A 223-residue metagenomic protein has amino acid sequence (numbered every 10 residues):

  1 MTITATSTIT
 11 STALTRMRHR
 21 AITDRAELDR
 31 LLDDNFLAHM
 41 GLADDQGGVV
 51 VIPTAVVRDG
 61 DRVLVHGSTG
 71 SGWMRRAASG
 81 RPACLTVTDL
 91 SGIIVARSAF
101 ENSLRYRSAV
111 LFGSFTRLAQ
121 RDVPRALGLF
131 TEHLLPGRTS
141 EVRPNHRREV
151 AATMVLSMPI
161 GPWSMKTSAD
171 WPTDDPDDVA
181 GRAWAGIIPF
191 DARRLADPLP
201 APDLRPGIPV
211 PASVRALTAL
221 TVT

Functional and structural regions predicted by a protein language model:
T2-I9, D122-T223: C-terminal edge-of-domain segments
T10-L64: An N-terminal domain-cap segment
F36, I52, D61, S79-A83 (+3 more regions): A generic structural signal for short beta-strands and their flanking turns/coil linkers
L42-D45, W73, A96-F100, V142-N145: Catalytic micro-motifs at enzyme active sites that drive phosphoryl/nucleotidyl and oxygen chemistry
G48, V56-L64, T69-G72, D89-I93 (+1 more regions): Short, charged/polar surface micro-motifs in flexible loops or helix N-caps
V56, G113-F115, L156, I160: A structural signal for short, well-ordered beta-strand segments
V63-H66, L85, A109-L111, L156-S157 (+2 more regions): Short hydrophobic-aromatic micro-motifs
T69-L129: Short, structured beta-strand-loop surface elements
